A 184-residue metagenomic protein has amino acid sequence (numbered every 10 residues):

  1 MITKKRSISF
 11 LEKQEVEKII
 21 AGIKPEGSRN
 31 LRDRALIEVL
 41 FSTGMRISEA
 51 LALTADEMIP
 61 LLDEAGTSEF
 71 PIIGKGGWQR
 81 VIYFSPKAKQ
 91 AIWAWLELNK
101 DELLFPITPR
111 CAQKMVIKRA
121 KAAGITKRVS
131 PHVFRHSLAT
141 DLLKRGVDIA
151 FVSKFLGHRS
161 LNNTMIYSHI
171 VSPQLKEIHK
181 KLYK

Functional and structural regions predicted by a protein language model:
M1-K184: Conserved catalytic core of the tyrosine transesterase superfamily
